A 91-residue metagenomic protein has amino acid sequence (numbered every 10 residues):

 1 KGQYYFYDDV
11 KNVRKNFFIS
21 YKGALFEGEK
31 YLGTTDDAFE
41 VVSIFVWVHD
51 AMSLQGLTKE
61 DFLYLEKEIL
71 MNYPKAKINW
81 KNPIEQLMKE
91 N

Functional and structural regions predicted by a protein language model:
K1-A38: N-terminal topogenic membrane-targeting module
E29-Y31, S43, K81: A composition-driven signal for long, intrinsically disordered, charge-rich low-complexity tracts
A38-S53: Short glycine-rich, basic-tinged beta-strand/loop micro-motifs
D50-N91: Cytosol-/stroma-facing membrane-proximal "stalk/adaptor" domains immediately downstream of transmembrane anchors
